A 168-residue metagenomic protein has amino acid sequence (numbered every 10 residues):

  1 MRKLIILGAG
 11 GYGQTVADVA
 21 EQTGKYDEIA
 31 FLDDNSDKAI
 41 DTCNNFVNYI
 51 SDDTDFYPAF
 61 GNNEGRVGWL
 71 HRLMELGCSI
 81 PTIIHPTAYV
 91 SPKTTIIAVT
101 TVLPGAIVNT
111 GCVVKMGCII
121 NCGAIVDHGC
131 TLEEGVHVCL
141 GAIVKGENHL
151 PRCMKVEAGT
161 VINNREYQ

Functional and structural regions predicted by a protein language model:
M1, G24-K25, Y49-D53: Flexible, charged surface loops at secondary-structure boundaries
R2-A20: Glycine-rich adenosine-cofactor-binding loop
K3, D27-I29, D55, S79-I80: Residues at the starts of beta-strands that form the adenosine-phosphate
A17-V19, G68-R72, V114: Short amphipathic alpha-helical segments
T23-A39: NAD(P)-binding Rossmann-fold cofactor-contacting core
S36-Y89: Phosphate-bearing ligand-interacting subdomains that bind or position ATP/ADP/UDP/GDP/NAD(P) or nucleotide-linked
I83-Q168: Structural signal for interior beta-strand "rungs" in well-ordered beta-sheet cores of soluble enzyme domains
